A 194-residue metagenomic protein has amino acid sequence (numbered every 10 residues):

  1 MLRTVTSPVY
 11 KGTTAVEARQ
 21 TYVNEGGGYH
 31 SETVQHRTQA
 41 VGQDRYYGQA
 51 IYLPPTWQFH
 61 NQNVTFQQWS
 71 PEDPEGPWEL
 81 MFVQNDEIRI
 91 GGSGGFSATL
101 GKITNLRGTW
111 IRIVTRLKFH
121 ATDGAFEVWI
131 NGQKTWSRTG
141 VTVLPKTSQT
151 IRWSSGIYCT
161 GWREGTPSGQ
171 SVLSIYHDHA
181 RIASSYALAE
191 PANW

Functional and structural regions predicted by a protein language model:
M1-W194: Low-complexity, Ser/Thr/Pro/Gly-rich disordered linker/stalk regions
